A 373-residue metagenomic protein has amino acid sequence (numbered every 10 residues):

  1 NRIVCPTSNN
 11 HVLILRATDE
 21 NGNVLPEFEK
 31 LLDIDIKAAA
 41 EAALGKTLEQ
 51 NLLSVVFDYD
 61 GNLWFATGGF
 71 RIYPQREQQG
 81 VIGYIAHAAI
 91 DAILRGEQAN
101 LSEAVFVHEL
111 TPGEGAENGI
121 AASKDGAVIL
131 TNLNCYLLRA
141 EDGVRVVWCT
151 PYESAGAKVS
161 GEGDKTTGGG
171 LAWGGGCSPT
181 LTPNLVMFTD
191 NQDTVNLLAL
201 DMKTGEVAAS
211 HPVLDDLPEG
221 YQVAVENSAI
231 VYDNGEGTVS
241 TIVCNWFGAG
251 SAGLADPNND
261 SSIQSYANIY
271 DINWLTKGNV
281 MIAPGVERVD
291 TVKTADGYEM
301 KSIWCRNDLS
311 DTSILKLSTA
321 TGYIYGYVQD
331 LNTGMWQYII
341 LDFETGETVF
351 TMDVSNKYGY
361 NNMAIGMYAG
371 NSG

Functional and structural regions predicted by a protein language model:
N1, A39-V56, P112-S123, W173-S178 (+3 more regions): Repeated scaffold domains used in trafficking and secretory/extracellular systems, primarily beta-propellers
R2-P6, N62-A66, G126-L130, L185-T189 (+3 more regions): Conserved beta-propeller blade signature
I3, N9-L13, G69-P74, N134-Y136 (+3 more regions): Short glycine/acidic-enriched loop and turn motifs that connect beta-strands
S8-D60, A66-A121, K158-T166: Asp-box/WD-like beta-propeller blade repeats and closely related beta-sheet repeat scaffolds
A17-E20, I85-D91, R139-G143, D201-G205 (+2 more regions): Short loop/turn segments that connect beta-strands within beta-propeller blades
E29-T47, G96-G113, V147-L171, S210-Q222 (+2 more regions): Surface-exposed loop and turn segments in beta-propeller and other repeat-based domains that flank or scaffold
I120-N234: Long, internal scaffold/assembly segments composed of regular secondary structure
L185-T189, V195, N227-Y358: Loop/turn-rich, solvent-exposed surfaces of beta-rich toroidal or solenoidal domains
